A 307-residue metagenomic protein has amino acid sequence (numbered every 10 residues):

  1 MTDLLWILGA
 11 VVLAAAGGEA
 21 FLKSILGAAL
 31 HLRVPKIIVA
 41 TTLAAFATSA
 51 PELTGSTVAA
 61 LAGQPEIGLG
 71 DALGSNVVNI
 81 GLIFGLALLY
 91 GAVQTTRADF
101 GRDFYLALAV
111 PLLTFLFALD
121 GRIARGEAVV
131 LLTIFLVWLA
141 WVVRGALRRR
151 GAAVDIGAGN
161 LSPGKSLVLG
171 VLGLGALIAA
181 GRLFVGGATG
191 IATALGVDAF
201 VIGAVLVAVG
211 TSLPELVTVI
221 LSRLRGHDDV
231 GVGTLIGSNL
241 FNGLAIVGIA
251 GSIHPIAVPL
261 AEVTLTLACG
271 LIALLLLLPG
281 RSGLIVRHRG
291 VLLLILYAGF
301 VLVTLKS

Functional and structural regions predicted by a protein language model:
M1-S307: Hydrophobic alpha-helical segments, chiefly the membrane-spanning helices and signal/signal-anchor peptides
